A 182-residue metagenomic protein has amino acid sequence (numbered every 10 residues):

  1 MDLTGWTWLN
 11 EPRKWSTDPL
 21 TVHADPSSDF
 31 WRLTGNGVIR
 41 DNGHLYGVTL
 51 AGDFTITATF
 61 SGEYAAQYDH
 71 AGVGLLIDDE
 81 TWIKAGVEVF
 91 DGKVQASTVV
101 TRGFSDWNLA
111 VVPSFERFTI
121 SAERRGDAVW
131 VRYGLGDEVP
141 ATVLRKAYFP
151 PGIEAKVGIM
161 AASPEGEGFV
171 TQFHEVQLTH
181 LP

Functional and structural regions predicted by a protein language model:
M1-P182: Extracellular glycan-recognition regions
